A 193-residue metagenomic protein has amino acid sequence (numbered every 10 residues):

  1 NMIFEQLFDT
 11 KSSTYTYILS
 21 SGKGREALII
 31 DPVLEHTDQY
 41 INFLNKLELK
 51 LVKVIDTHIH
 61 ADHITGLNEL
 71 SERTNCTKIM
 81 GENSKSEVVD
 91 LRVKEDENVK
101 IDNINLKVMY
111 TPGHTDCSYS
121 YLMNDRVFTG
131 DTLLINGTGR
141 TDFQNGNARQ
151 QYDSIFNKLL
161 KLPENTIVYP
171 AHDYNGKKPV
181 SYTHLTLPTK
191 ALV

Functional and structural regions predicted by a protein language model:
M2-K50, S120-G130, N136: Conserved beta-strand hairpin/beta-sheet module of binuclear metal-dependent hydrolase folds, prominently
S13, G24, L34-Y110: Active-site HxH/HxHxD metal-binding segment of metal-dependent hydrolases
I18, N98-M123: Core dinuclear metal-dependent hydrolase active-site scaffold
P32, I59, N83-S84, T115 (+4 more regions): Active-site metal-binding loops of divalent metal-dependent hydrolases
V52-H58, T111, T129-G130, A171 (+1 more regions): Ser/Thr-glycine-rich phosphate-binding loops at phosphate-binding pockets of nucleotides, nucleotide cofactors
N145-V168: An active-site-proximal "capping" alpha-helix that borders the catalytic cofactor pocket
L162-V180: Anionic-ligand binding patches
T183-T189: Conserved small/polar residues in nucleotide/adenosyl-binding loops
